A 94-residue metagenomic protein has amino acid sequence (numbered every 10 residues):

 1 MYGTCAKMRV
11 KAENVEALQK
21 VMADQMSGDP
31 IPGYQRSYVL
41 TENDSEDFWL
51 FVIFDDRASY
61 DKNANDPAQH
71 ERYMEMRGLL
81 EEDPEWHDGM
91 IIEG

Functional and structural regions predicted by a protein language model:
Y2, K7, Q35-W49, R72-G94: Glycine-rich beta-strand-turn "strand-cap" elements at beta-sheet edges
R9-K20: Short, surface-exposed ligand-recognition loops at beta-strand->loop->(often short) alpha-helix junctions that present
K11-E13, E42, D55-R57, E93-G94: Short coil/turn motifs at secondary-structure junctions
V21-D24, D44: Generic hydrophobic alpha-helical membrane-segment signal
D24-Q35, I53-H87: An amphipathic, aromatic/His-enriched active-site/gating alpha helix that lines ligand/cofactor pockets
